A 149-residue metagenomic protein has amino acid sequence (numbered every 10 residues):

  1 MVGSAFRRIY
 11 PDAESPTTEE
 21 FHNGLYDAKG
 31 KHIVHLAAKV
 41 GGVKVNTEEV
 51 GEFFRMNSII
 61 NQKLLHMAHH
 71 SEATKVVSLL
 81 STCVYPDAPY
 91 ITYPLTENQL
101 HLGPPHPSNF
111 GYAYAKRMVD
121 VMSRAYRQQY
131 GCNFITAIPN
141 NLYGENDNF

Functional and structural regions predicted by a protein language model:
G3-S4: N-terminal Rossmann-fold NAD(P) dinucleotide-binding loop
R8-A28: Adenosine-cofactor binding site in Rossmann-like domains, unifying the SAM/SAH pocket of S-adenosylmethionine-dependent
G24-N57, M67-H70: NAD(P)H-binding glycine-rich loop region in Rossmannoid oxidoreductase-like domains and their noncatalytic homologs
H32, I60-K63, K75, M118-V119: Conserved cofactor-binding/catalytic machinery of classical short-chain dehydrogenase/reductase
I33-K39, V76-T82, A137-P139: SDR active-site strand-loop-helix element
Q62-N109: Conserved Rossmann-fold NAD(P)-dependent oxidoreductase catalytic core, especially the SDR/UDP-sugar
L80-S81, D120-E145: Conserved beta-loop-beta element that borders a ligand/cofactor-binding pocket
G111, A115-M118: Active-site helix of classical SDR
